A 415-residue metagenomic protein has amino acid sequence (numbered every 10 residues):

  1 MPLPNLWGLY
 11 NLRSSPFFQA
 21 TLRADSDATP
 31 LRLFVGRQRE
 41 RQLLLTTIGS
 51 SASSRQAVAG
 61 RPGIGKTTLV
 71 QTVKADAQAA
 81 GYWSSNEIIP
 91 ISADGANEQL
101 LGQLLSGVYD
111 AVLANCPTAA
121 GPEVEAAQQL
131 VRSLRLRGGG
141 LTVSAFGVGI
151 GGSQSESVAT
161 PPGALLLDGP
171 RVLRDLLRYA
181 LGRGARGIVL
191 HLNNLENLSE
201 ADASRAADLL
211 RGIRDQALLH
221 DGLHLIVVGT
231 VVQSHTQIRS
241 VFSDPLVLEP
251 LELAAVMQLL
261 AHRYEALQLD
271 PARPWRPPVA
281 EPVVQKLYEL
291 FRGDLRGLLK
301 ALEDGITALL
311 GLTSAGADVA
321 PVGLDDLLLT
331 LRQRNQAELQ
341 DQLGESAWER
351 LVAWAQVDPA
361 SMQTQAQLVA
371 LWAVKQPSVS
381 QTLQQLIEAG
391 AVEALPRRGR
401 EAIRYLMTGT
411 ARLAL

Functional and structural regions predicted by a protein language model:
M1-Q56: A short, basic N-terminal segment
P2-W7, R171-V284: The catalytic "switch" region of P-loop NTPases
T46, S50-I188, L192, L198-A201 (+3 more regions): P-loop NTPase nucleotide-binding core
E265-Q333: Amphipathic alpha-helical "lid/sensor" segments that cap RecA-like P-loop NTPase cores
L328-R350: Short alpha-helical segments that sit at the start of domains
P359-L371: Short acidic, hydrophobic short linear motifs in intrinsically disordered regions
A373-A389, A402: Short amphipathic alpha-helical interaction segments
R397-L415: Short, cationic-aromatic polyanion-contact patches
